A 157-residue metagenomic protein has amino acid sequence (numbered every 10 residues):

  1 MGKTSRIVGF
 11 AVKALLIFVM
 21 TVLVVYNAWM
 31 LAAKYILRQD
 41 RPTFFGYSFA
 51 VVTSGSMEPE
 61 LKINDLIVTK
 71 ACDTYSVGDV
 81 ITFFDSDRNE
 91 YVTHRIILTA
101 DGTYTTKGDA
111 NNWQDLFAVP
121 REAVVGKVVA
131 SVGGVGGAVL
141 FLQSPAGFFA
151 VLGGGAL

Functional and structural regions predicted by a protein language model:
M1-K62, G137-L157: Protein maturation boundaries and topogenic segments
K62-L66, D79: Structural motif
I67-V68, T82, V125: Hydrophobic beta-strand signal
C72-D87: Short coil-to-beta transition motif at edge beta-strands of beta-rich domains
E90-H94, L98: Membrane-embedded segments
I97-G137: Extended, hydrophilic extramembrane loops/domains of integral membrane proteins
